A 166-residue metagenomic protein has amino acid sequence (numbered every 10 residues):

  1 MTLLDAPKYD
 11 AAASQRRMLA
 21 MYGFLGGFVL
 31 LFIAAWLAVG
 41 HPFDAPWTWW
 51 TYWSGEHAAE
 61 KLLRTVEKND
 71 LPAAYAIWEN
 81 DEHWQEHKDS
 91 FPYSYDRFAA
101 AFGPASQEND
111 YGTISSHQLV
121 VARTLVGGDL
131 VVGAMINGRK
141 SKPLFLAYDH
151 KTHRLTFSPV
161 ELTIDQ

Functional and structural regions predicted by a protein language model:
D5-K68: Short, low-complexity N-terminal intrinsically disordered segments enriched in polar/charged residues
K8-G23, M135-Q166: Short beta-strand edge/turn micro-motifs at domain boundaries
V39-H41, F102-G103, G138, H153: Short, flexible coil/linker elements and helix-boundary hinge sites characteristic of intrinsically disordered
H57, K61, P72-N137: Short solvent-exposed beta->alpha transition segments
V66, F102-S106, L155: Hydrophobic, Leu/Ile/Phe/Ala-enriched alpha-helical segments that form helix-helix packing faces
